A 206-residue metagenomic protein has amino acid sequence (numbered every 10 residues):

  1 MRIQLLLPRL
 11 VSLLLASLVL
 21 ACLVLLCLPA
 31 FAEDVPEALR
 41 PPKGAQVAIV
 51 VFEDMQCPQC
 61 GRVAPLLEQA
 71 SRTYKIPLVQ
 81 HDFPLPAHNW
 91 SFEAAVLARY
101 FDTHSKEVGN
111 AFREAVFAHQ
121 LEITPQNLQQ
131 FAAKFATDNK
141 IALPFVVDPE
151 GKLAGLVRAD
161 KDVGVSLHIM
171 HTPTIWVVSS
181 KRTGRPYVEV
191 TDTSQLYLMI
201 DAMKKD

Functional and structural regions predicted by a protein language model:
M1-S12: N-terminal secretory signal peptides that target proteins for export/translocation
S12-P29: Bacterial N-terminal signal peptides
E33-V47: A short beta-strand-turn-helix
D34-A38, A64-L66, D160-V163: A generic local structural motif
P42-K43, S71-T73, W90, S166-H171: Extracellular/periplasmic catalytic domains that process cell-envelope and extracellular macromolecules
V50, M55, G61-A133: Structural alpha/beta surface segment adjacent to cysteine/selenocysteine redox centers across thiol/disulfide enzymes
A133-D206: C-terminal cap of thioredoxin/glutaredoxin-like
